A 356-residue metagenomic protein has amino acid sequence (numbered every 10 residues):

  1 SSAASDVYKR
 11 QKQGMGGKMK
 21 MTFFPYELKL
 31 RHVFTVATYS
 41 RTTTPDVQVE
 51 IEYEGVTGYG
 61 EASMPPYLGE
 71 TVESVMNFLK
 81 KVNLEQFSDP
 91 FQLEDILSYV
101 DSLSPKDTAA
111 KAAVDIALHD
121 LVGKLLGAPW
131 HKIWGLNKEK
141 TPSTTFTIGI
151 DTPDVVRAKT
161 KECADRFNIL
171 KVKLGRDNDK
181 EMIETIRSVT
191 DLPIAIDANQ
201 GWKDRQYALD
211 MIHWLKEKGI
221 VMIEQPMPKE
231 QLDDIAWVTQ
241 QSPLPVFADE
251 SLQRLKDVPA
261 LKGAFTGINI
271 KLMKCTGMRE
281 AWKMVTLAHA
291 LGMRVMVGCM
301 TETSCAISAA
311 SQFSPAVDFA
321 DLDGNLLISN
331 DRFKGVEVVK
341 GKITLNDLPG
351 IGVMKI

Functional and structural regions predicted by a protein language model:
S1-Y8: Short, small-residue-biased leader/transition segments that mark boundaries at the very start of proteins
G16, M21-K29, D46, E54 (+1 more regions): Flexible C-terminal active-site loop/helix
K18, I51-Y53, T57-L125: Metal- or metallocofactor-binding catalytic centers and their adjacent structured scaffolds across diverse enzyme
E27-T35, G219: Short Pro/Gly-enriched beta-strand edge/turn motifs at strand-loop
V49, G55, V114, G127 (+6 more regions): Conserved, mostly hydrophobic/aromatic
G58-G60, P142-I148, N168-V172, I194-A198 (+5 more regions): Hydrophobic faces of well-ordered beta-strands that scaffold small-molecule active sites in alpha/beta enzyme cores
W130-S242: Metal-dependent enolase-superfamily TIM-barrel catalytic cores that perform enediolate-based chemistry
E230-I235, T239-L322: Catalytic alpha/beta core domains of metabolic enzymes, predominantly
